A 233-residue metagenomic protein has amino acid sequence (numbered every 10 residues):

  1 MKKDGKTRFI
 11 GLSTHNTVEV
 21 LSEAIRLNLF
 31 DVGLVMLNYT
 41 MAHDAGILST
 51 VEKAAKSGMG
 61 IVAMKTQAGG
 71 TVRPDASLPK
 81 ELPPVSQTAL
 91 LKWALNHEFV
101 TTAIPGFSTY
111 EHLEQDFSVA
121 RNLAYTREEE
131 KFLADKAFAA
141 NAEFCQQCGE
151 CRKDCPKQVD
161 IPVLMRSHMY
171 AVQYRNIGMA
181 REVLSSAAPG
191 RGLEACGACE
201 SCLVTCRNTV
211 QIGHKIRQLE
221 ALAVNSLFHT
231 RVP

Functional and structural regions predicted by a protein language model:
M1-E150, D154-V159, V163, I177-A188 (+2 more regions): Beta/alpha (TIM)-barrel catalytic core signal, keyed to glycine-rich beta->alpha loops juxtaposed to Asp/Glu that bind
F117-R121, R207, E220-V224: A short, amphipathic alpha-helical segment
V159-S185, V210-P233: Non-heme iron-sulfur electron-transfer modules
E194-R217: Short flanking/linker segments adjacent to small metal-binding domains or redox-active Cys/His motifs
